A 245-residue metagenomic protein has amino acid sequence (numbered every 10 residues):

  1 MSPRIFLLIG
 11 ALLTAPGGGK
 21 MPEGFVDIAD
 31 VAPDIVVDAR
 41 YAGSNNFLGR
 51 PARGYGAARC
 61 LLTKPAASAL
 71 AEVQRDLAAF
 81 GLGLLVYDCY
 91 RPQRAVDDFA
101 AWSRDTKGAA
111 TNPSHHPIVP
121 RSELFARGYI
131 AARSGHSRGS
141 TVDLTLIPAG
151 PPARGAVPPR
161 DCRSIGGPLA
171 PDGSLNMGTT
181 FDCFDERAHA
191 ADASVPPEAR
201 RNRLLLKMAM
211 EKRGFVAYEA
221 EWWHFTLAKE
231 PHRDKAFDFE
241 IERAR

Functional and structural regions predicted by a protein language model:
S2-P22: Bacterial Sec-dependent signal peptides at the C-terminal "C-region" and cleavage site
P16-C89, Q93-E219, E230-R245: Extracytoplasmic cell-surface/polysaccharide-interacting catalytic and binding patches
W222: Active-site lining segments that contact anionic ligands and/or coordinate catalytic metals
F225: Conserved metal-phosphate-binding beta-hairpin within the catalytic cores of diverse ATP-dependent phosphoryl-transfer
